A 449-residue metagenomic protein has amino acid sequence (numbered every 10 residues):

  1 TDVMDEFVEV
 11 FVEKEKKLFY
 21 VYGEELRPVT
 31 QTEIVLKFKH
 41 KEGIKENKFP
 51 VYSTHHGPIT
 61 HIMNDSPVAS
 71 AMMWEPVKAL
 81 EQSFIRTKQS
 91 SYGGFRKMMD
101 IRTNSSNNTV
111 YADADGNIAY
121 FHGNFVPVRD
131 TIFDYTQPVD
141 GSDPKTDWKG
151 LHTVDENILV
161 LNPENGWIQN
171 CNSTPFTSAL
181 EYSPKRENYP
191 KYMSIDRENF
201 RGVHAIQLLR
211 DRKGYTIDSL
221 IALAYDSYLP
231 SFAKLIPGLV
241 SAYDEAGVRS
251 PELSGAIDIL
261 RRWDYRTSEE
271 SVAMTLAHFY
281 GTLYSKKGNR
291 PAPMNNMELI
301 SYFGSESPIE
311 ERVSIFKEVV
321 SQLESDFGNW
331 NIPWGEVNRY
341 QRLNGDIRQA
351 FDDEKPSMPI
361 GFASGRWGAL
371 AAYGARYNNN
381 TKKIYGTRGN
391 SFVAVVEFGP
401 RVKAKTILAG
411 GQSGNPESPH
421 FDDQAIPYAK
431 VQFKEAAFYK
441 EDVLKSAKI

Functional and structural regions predicted by a protein language model:
T1-P237, S241-D258, R262-I449: C-terminal/peripheral segments of proteins
